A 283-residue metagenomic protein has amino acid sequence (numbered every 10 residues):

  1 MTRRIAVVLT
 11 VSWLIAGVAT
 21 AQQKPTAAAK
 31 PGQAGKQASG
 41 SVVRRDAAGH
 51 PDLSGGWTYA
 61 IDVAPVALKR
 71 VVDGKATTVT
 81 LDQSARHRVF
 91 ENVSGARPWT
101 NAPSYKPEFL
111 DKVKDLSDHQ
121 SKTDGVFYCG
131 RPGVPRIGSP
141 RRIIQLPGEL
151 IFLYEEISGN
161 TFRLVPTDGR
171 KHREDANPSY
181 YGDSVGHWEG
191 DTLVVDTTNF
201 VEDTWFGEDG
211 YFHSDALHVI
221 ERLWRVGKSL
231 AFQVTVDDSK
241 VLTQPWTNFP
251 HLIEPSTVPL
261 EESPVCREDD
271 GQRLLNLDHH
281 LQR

Functional and structural regions predicted by a protein language model:
T2, A6-W13, T20-R283: PEST-like low-complexity, intrinsically disordered acidic/proline/serine-rich tracts that flank trafficking/processing
